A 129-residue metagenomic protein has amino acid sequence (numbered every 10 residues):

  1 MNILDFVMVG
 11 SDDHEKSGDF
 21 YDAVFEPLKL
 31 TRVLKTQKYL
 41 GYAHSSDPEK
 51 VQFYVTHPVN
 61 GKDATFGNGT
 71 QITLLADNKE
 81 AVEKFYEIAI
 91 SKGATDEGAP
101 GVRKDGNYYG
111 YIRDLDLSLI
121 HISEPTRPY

Functional and structural regions predicted by a protein language model:
M1-D5: A short, surface-exposed helix-loop junction/capping segment
M8-Q52: Core segments of cupin and vicinal oxygen chelate
S11-K16, L74-L115: Vicinal oxygen chelate
T36, N68, G106: Exposed loop/turn and edge beta-strand positions of beta-sandwich/beta-sheet ligand-binding modules
H44-D77, A81-K84: Long, continuous compositionally biased terminal/linker segments
I120-Y129: Single conserved hydrophobic/aromatic residue that forms the stacking wall/gate of nucleotide- or nucleobase-binding
